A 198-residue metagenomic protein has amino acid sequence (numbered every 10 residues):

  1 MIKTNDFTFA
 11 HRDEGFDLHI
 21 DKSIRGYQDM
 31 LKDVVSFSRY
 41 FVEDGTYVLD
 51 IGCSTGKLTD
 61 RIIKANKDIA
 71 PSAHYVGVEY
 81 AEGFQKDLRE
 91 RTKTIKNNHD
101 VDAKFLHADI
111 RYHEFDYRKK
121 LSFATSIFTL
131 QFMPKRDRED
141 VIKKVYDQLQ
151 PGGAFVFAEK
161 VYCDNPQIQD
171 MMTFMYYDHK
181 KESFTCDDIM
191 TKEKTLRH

Functional and structural regions predicted by a protein language model:
M1-G15: N-terminal, positively charged/glycine-rich alpha-helical extensions of SAM-dependent methyltransferases
G26-D44: Conserved alpha-helix/loop element of class I SAM-dependent methyltransferases that forms part of the SAM/SAH-binding
L49, G56-Y112: Class I SAM-dependent methyltransferase SAM/SAH-binding core
Y112-R118: Short conserved loop adjoining the S-adenosyl-L-methionine
T125: A conserved beta-strand element that flanks and buttresses the S-adenosyl-L-methionine
E139-P151: A short glycine-rich, Lys/Arg-flanked "PGG" loop and its adjoining helix->strand segment in the class I
G152-E159: Conserved beta-strand signature within the Rossmann-like core of class I S-adenosyl-L-methionine
K160-H198: C-terminal alpha-helical "lid/dimerization" subdomain adjacent to the S-adenosyl-L-methionine
